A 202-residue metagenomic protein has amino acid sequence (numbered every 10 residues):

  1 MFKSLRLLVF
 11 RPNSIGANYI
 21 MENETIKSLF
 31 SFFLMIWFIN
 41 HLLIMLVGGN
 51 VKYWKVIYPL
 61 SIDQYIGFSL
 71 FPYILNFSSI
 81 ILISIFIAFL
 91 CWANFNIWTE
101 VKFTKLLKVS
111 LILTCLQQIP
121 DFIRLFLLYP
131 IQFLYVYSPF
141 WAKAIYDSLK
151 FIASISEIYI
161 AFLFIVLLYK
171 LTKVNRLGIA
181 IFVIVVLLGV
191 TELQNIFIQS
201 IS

Functional and structural regions predicted by a protein language model:
M1-L70: N-terminal juxtamembrane cytosolic/stromal segments of multi-pass membrane proteins
Y19-I20, W92-W98, L167-K170: Helix-loop junctions at the membrane interface of multi-pass solute transporters
K52-L70, Q132-A142, I198-S202: Membrane-interface interhelical loops and short amphipathic "cap" helices that link adjacent transmembrane segments
K52-Y58, S84-V101: Membrane-helix interface/capping segments
I62-S84: Interfacial helix-start motif at the membrane-water boundary
N76-C91, S154-A161: Hydrophobic alpha-helical transmembrane segments
T99-I201: Hydrophobic alpha-helical transmembrane segments and adjacent short intramembrane/lumenal linkers of inner/organellar
